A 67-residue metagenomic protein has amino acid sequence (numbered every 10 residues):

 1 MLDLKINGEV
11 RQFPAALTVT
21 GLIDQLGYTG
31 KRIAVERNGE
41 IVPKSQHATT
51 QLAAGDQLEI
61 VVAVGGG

Functional and structural regions predicted by a protein language model:
M1-G66: Ubiquitin-like/PB1-type beta-grasp interaction modules and other compact soluble beta-rich domains
